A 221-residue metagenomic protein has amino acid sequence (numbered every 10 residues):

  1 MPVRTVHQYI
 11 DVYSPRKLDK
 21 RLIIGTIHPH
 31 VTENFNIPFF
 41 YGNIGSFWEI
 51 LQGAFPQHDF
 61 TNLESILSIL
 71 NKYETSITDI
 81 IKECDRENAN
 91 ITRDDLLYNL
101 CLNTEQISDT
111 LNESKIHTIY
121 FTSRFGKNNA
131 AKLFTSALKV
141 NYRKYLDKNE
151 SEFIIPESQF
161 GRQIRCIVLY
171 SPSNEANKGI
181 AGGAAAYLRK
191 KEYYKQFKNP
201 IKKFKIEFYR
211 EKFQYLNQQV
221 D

Functional and structural regions predicted by a protein language model:
M1-V12, L18, N43, N90-T104 (+1 more regions): C-terminal capping/extension of enzyme domains
H7-R16, F60-N71, T110: Short amphipathic alpha-helices and their capping/turn segments at secondary-structure boundaries
R16-I27, Y41: Short, hydrophobic/glycine-enriched beta-strand segments
K17-D19, E113-H117, Q163: A general structural motif
I23-G25, F121-T122, L169: Short hydrophobic segments within beta-strands
H30-N34, D85-N88, G126-K132, N174-I180: Short catalytic/ligand-binding loop motif for oxyanion handling, primarily in non-cytosolic enzymes, centered on
V31-Y98: Short, surface-exposed acidic-centric catalytic microdomains
K72-N141: Internal catalytic-core helix/loop-beta-alpha segment that presents or stabilizes conserved functional determinants
